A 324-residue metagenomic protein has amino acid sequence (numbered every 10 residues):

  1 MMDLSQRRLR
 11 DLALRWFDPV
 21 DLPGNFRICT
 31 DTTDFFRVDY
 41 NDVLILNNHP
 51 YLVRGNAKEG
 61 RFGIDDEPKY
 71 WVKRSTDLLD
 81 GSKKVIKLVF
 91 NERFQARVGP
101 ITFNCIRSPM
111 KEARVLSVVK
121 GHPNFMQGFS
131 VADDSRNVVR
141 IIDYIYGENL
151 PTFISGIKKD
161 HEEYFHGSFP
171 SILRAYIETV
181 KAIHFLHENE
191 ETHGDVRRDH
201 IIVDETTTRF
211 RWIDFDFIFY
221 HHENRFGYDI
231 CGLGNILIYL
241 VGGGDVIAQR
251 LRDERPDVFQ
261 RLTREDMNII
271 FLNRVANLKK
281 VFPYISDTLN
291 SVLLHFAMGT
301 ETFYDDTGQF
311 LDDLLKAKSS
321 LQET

Functional and structural regions predicted by a protein language model:
M2-G63: Juxta-kinase regulatory segment immediately upstream of eukaryotic protein kinase catalytic domains
G55, E59-S117: ATP-binding glycine-rich loop module of kinase domains
Q127-V138: Short beta-strand micro-motifs within the conserved protein kinase catalytic domain, predominantly in the N-lobe
I145-D160: Structural motif in protein kinase domains
A175-Y176: Activation segment signature within eukaryotic-like protein kinase domains
I183-R198, V203: Catalytic-loop of the protein kinase fold
F210-L289: C-lobe/activation-segment region of protein kinase-like
A297-Q309: A conserved short helix/loop substructure at the end of the activation segment of eukaryotic-like protein kinase domains
